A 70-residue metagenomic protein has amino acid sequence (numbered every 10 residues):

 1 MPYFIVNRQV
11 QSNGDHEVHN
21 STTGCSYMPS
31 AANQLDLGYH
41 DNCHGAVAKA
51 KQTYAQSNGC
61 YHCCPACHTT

Functional and structural regions predicted by a protein language model:
F4-I5, N20, M28, H40 (+2 more regions): Compositionally biased, intrinsically disordered low-complexity regions enriched in proline and serine
I5-L35, T70: Short aromatic-glycine-(Arg/Gly/Cys) micro-motifs in beta-strand/loop hairpins
N33-Y39, C43-T70: Short, mixed-charge low-complexity intrinsically disordered segments
